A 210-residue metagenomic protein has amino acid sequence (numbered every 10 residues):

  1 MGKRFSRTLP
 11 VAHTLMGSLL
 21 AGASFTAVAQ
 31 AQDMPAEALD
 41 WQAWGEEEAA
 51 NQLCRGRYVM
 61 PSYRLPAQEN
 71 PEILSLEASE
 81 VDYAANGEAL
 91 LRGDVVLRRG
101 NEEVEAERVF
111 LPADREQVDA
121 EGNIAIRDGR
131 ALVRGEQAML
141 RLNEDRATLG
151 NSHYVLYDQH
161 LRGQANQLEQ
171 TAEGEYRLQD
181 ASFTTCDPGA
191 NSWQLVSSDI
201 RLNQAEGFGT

Functional and structural regions predicted by a protein language model:
M1, R7, S24-T26, P35-E46: A general, composition-driven signal for non-globular sequence regions
G2-Q30: Gram-negative bacterial Sec-dependent N-terminal signal peptides
Q32-T210: Structural signature for solvent-exposed beta-strand/loop edge elements and short helix-capping sites, enriched
